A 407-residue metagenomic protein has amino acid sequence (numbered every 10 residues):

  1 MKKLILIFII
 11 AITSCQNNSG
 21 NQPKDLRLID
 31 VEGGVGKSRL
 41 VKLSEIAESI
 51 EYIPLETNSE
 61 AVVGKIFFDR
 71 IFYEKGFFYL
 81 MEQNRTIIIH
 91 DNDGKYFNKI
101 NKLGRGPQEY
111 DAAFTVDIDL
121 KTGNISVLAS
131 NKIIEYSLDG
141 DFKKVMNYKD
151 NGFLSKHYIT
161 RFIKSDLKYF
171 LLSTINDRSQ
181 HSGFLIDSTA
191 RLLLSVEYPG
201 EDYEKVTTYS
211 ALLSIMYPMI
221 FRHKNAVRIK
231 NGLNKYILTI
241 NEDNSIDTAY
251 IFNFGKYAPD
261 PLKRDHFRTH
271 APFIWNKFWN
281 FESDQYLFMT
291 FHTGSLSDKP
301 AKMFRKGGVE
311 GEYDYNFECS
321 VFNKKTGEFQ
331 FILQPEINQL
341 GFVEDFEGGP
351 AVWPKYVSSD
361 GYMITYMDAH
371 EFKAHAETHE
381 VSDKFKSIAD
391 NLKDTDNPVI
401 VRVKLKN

Functional and structural regions predicted by a protein language model:
M1-E32, D93, N124, N407: Bacterial Sec-dependent N-terminal signal peptides
G20-E56: Blade/loop signatures of beta-propeller domains
S38, I50-R85: Beta-strand-rich domains and repeat architectures in extracellular enzymes and scaffolds, especially beta-propellers
T57-V63, F67, K95-T122, S130 (+1 more regions): Blade-loop segments of beta-propeller domains
F67-Y73, F114-K121, I159-D166, Y209-K224 (+2 more regions): Structural signature of eukaryotic scaffold interfaces centered on beta-propeller domains
G76-E82, G123-A129, D166-D177, P218-L238 (+2 more regions): Short beta-strand elements that form the blades of beta-propeller/WD-repeat-like and other beta-sheet-rich scaffold
A129-Q180, S195-T207: Asp-box/WD-like beta-propeller blade repeats and closely related beta-sheet repeat scaffolds
A249-A271, K325-S359: Conserved blade-ending motifs and adjacent loop-strand segments that build the rim/top face of beta-propeller domains
